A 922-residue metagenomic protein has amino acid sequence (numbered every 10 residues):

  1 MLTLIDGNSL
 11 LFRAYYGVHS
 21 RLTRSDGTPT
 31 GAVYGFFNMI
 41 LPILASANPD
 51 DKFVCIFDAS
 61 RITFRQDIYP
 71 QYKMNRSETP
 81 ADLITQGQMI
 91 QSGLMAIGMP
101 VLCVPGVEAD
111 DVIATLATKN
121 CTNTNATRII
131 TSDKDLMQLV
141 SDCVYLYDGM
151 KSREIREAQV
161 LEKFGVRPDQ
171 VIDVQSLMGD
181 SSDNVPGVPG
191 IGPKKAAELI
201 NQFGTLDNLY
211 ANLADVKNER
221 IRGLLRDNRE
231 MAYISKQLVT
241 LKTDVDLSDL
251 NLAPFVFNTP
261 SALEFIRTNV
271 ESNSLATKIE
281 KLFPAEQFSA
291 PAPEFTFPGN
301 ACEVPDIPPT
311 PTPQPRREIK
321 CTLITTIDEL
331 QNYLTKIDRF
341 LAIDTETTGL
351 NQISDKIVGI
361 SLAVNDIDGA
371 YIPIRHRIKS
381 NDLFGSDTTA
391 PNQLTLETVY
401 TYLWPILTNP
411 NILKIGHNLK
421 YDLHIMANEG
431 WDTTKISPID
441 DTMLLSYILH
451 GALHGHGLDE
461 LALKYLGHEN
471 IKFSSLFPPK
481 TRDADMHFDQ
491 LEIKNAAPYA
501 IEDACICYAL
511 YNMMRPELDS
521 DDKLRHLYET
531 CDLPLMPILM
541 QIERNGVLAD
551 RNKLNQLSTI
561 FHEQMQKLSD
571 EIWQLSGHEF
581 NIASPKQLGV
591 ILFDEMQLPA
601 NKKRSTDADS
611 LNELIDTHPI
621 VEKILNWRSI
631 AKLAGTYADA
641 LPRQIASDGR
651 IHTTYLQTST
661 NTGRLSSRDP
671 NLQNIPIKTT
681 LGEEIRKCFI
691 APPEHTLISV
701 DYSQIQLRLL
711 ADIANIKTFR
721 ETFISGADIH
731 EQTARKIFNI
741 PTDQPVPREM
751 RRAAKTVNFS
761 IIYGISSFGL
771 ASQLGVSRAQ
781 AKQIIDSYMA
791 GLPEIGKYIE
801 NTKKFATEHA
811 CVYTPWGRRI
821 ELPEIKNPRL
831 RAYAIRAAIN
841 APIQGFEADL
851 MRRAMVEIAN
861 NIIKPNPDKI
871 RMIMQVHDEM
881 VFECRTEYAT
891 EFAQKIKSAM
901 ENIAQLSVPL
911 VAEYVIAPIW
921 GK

Functional and structural regions predicted by a protein language model:
M1-I130, K134-R156, M231-I234, T240-S248 (+3 more regions): Noncatalytic, basic helical substrate-engagement surface that gates or grips nucleic-acid strands
T3, G7, R13-A47, V54 (+5 more regions): Conserved RNase H-like, two-metal-ion catalytic cores of nucleic-acid enzymes
Q71-T85, S141-V166, R222, Y371-L394 (+2 more regions): Short alpha-helix plus adjacent loop in nuclease-associated cores
Y145, R167-Q170, L177-Q237, L247 (+4 more regions): Accessory alpha-helical DNA-binding modules that contact the DNA backbone or grooves
N228-A390, S437, L453, Y465 (+10 more regions): Conserved "right-hand" nucleotidyltransferase catalytic core of DNA-directed polymerases
L252-P254, I858-Y914: C-terminal structured "cap/appendage" subdomains that terminate the fold
M486-D489, R544, D648, H652-T653 (+4 more regions): Conserved catalytic core of nucleic-acid polymerases
L518-C531, L535, L850, A854-V876 (+1 more regions): Active-site palm subdomain of RNA-directed nucleic acid polymerases
